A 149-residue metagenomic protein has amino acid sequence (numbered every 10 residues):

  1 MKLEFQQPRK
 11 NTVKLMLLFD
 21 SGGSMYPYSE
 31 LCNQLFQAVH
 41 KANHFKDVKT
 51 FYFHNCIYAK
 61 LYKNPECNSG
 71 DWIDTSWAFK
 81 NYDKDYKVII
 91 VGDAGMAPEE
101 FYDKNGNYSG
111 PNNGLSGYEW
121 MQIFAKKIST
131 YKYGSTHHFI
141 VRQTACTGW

Functional and structural regions predicted by a protein language model:
M1-W149: Acidic, low-complexity intrinsically disordered regions
